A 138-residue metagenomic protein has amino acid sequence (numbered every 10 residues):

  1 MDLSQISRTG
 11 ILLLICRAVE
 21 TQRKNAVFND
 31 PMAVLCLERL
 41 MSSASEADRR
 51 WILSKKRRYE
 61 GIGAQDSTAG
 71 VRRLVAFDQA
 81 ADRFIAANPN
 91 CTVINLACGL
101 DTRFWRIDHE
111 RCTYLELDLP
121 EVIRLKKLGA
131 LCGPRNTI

Functional and structural regions predicted by a protein language model:
M1-I94, C98-N136: Rossmann-like AdoMet
